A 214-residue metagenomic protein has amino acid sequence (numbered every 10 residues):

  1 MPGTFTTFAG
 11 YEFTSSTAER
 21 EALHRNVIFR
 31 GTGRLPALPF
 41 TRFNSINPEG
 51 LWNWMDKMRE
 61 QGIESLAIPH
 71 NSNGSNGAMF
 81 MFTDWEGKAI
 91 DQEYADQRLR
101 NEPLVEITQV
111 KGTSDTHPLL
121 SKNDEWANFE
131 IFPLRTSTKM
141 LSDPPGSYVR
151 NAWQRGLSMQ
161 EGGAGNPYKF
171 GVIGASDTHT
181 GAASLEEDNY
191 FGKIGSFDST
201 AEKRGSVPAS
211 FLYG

Functional and structural regions predicted by a protein language model:
M1-G214: Extended, charged catalytic domains and RNA/DNA-binding interfaces, predominantly in divalent-metal-using enzymes
